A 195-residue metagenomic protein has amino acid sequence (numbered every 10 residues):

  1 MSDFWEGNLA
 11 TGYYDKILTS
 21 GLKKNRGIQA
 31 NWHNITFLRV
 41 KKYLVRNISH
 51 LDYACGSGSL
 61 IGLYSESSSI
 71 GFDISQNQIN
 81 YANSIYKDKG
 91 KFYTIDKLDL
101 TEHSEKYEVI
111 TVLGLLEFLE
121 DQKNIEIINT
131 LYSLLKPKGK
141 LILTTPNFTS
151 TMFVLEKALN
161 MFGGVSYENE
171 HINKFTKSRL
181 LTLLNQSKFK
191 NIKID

Functional and structural regions predicted by a protein language model:
M1-E105, T111, I128: Conserved N-terminal segment of class I S-adenosyl-L-methionine
G114-F118: Short catalytic micro-motifs in class I SAM-dependent methyltransferases
I125-P137: A short glycine-rich, Lys/Arg-flanked "PGG" loop and its adjoining helix->strand segment in the class I
I142-G164: Conserved class I S-adenosyl-L-methionine
G163-R179: Acceptor-substrate binding/catalytic loop of class I
L183, S187-F189: A structural motif corresponding to the C-terminal end of an alpha-helix and its immediate exit/capping segment
F189-D195: Conserved S-adenosyl-L-methionine
